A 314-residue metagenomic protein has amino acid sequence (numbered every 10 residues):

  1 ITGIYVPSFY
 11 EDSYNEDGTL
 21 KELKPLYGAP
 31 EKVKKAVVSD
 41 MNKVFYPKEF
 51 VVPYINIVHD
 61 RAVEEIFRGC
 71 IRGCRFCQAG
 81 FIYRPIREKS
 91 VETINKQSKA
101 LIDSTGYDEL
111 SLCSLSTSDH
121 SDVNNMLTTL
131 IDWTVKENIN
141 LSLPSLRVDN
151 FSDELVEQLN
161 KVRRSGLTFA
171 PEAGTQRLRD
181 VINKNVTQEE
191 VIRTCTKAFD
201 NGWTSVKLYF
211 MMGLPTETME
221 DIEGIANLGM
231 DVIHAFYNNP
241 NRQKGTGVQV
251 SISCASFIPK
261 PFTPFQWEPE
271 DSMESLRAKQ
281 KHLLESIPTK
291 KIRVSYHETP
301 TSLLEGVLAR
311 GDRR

Functional and structural regions predicted by a protein language model:
I1-A79, P85-I86, E92: Acidic, low-complexity intrinsically disordered segments
I1-K24, P261-D312: Glycine-rich beta-alpha loop elements in corrinoid/cobalamin-binding modules across cobalamin-dependent enzymes
T2-E11, L115-H120, P144-N150, G213 (+2 more regions): A glycine-rich phosphate-binding loop feature that marks nucleotide/adenosyl-phosphate handling sites
P53-Y54, K89-K99, D103, M126: Ferredoxin-type iron-sulfur electron-transfer modules in oxidoreductases and energy-metabolism complexes
F81-Y83, V181-V186, Q266-S272: Short glycine-enriched, charge-decorated loop/helix-capping segments at active-site entrances that position
K99-S251: Conserved SAM/AdoMet-binding glycine-rich loop
T196-N201, Y209, P259, E274 (+1 more regions): Long C-terminal interaction/binding lobes of large macromolecular proteins
E220, G224, A255-K260, M273-S275: Contiguous mid-protein beta-loop-alpha structural module that forms a pocket-lining wall or clamp of enzyme active
